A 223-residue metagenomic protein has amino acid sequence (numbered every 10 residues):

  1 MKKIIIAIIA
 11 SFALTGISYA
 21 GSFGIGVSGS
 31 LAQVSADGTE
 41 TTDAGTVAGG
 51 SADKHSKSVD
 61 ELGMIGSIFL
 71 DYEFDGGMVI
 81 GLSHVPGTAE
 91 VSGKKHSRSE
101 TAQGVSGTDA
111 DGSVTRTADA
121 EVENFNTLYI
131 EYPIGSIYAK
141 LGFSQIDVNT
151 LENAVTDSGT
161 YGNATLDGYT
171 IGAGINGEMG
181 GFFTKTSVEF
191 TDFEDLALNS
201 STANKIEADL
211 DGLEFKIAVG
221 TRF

Functional and structural regions predicted by a protein language model:
M1-G24, F223: Cleavable N-terminal export/targeting peptides
I9, F69-D71, Y129-E131, G172-N176 (+1 more regions): Outer-membrane beta-barrel architecture
Y19-K94, I134-S136: Short glycine/proline- and aromatic-enriched beta-strand/turn motifs that initiate or cap beta-hairpins
S22-G26, G177, L210-F223: Outer-membrane beta-barrel "beta-signal"
I25-Q33, I80-P86, Y132, A139-Q145 (+3 more regions): Transmembrane beta-barrel strands of outer-membrane/channel proteins
A36-G50, V91-T101, S144-T165, T191 (+1 more regions): Outer-membrane beta-barrel translocator domains and adjoining extracellular loop/strand segments of Gram-negative
D60-G66, V122-N126, G135, T165-I171 (+1 more regions): Residues that define the transmembrane beta-barrel architecture of outer-membrane proteins
D71-G76, P133-S136, Q145, G177-G181 (+2 more regions): Outer-membrane beta-barrel strand-turn architecture
